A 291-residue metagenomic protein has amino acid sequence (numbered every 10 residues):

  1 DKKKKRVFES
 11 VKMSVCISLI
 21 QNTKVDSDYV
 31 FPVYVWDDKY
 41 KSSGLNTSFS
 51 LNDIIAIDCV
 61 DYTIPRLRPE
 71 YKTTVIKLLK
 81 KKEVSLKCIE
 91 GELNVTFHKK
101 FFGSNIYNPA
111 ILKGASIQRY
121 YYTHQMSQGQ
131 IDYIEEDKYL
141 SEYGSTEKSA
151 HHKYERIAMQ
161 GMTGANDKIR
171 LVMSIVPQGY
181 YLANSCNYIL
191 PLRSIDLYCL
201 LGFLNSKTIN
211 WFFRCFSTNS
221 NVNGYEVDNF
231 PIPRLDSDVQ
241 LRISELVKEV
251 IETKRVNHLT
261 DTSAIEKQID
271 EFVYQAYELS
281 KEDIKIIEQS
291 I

Functional and structural regions predicted by a protein language model:
D1-S104, Q178-C186, L192-L197, N219-V227: Signature of N6-adenine DNA methyltransferases within the class I
V11-M13, R68, L86, N105 (+11 more regions): Active-site-proximal structural scaffolding
V15-L19, I111, A158, Y188 (+2 more regions): Conserved hydrophobic/aromatic beta-strand scaffold that supports enzyme active sites
K24, C186-L197, N210-F216, S220-L259 (+1 more regions): Proline-centric
V25, I117-R119, M126-S127, M162-A165 (+5 more regions): Short, glycine-/Ser/Thr-/acidic-enriched flexible segments
S48-D53, C59-F97, Y107, I111-I117 (+1 more regions): Non-catalytic DNA-recognition/assembly elements of restriction-modification systems
K72-Q178: Segments forming glycine/polar-rich beta-alpha architectures that bind adenosine-containing cofactors
T163-Y181, L197-Y198, G202, I209-T218: Short, ligand-facing micro-motifs at secondary-structure edges
